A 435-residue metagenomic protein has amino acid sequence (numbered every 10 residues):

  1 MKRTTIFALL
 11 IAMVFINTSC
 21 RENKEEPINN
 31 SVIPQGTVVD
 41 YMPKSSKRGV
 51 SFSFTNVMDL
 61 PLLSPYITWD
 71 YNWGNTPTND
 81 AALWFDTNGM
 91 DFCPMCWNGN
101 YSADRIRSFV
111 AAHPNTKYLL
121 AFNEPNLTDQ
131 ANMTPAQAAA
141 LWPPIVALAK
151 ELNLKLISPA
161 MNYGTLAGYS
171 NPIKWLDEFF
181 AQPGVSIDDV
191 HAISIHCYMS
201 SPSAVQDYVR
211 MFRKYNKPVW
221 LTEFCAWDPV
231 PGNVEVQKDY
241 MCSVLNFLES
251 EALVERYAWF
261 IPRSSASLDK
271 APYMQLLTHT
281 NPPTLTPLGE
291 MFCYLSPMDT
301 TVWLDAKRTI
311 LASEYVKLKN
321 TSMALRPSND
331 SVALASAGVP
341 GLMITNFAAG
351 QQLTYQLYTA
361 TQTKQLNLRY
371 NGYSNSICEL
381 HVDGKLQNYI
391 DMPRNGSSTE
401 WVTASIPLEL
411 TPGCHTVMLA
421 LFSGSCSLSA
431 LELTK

Functional and structural regions predicted by a protein language model:
A8-F15: Bacterial N-terminal signal peptides
I16-M42: Bacterial Sec-dependent N-terminal signal peptides
S45-L119: N-terminal carbohydrate-binding/catalytic regions of secreted carbohydrate-active enzymes
D91-C93, L253, F260-S313: Aromatic-rich peripheral "rim/lid" segments of glycoside hydrolase catalytic domains that contact and position glycan
P94, N123, I173-M211, Y215-P229 (+1 more regions): Aromatic- and acid-rich polysaccharide-binding/catalytic face of secreted or lumenal carbohydrate-active enzymes
H113-P135, L156-A167, D188-C197, L221 (+1 more regions): Active-site groove signature of glycoside hydrolases
S158, G164-A167, K214-M241, W259-T278: Active-site clefts of carbohydrate-active enzymes
D299-K435: Extracytoplasmic
